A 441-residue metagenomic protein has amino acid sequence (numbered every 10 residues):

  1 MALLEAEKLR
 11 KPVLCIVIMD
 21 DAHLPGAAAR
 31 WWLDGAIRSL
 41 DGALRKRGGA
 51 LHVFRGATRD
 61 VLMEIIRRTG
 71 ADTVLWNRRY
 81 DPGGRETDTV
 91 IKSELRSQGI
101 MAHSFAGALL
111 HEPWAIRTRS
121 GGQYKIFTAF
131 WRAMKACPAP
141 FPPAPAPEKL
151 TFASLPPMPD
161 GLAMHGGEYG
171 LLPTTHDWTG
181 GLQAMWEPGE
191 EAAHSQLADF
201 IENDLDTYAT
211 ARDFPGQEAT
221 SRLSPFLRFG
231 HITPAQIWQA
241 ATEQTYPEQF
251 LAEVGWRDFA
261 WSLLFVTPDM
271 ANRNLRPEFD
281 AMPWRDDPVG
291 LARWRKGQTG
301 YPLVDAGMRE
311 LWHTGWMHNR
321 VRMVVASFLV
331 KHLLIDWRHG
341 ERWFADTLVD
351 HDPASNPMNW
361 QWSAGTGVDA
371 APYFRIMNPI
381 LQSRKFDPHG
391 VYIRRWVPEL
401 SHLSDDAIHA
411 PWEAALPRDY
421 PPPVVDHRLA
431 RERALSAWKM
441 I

Functional and structural regions predicted by a protein language model:
M1-P142, Y246, R309, S355 (+2 more regions): Trp/Phe/Arg-rich N-terminal binding region typifying the photolyase-homology
L24, L75, L291, R418-P421: Short coil/turn segments at secondary-structure junctions
A27-A28, G49, R78-R79, A209-T210 (+3 more regions): Short, contiguous strand/loop micro-motifs
I100, G121-E278, F386-I441: Glycine/tryptophan-enriched, flexible segments
F214, E218-P398: Active-site-proximal binding-pocket segments
